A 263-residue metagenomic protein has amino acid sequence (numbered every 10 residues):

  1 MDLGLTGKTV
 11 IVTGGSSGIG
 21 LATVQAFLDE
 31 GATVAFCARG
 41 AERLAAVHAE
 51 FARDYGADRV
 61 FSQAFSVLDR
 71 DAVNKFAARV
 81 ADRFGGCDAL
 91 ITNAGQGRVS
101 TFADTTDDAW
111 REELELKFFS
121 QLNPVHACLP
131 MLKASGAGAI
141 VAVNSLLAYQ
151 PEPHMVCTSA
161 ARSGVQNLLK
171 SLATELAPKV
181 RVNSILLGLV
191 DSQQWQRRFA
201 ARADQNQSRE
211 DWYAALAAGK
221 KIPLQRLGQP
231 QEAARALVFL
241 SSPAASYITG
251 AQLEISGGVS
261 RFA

Functional and structural regions predicted by a protein language model:
T9, S16-G18: Conserved glycine-rich cofactor-binding loop
I19, Q150, L237-V238, T249-A263: Short C-terminal tail/terminal secondary-structure segment of NAD(P)H-dependent dehydrogenase/reductase domains
A32-A46: Conserved glycine-rich Rossmann-like NAD(P)H-binding loop of the short-chain dehydrogenase/reductase
I91, A177-R181, I248-G250: Short, small/polar-rich loop/turn modules that mediate ligand/substrate recognition or access, typified
T101-F102, T106-L114, I140, A218: Substrate-binding pocket helix/loop in short-chain dehydrogenase/reductase
P130, T174-P178, S246: Alpha-helical segment proximal to the catalytic Tyr-Lys
V141-G164, L169-A177, L189-V190: Catalytic loop of short-chain dehydrogenase/reductase
